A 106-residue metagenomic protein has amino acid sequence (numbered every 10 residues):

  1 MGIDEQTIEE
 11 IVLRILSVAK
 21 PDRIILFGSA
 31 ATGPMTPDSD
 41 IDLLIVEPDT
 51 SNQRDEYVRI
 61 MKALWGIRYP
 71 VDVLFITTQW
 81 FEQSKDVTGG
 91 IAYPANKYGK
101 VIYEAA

Functional and structural regions predicted by a protein language model:
M1-R23, A31-P37, P48-A106: Catalytic core of pol beta-like nucleotidyltransferases
D40-D42: Acidic Asp/Glu-based divalent-cation binding sites
L44-V46: Short hydrophobic/aromatic beta-strand micro-patches that form the beta-sheet surface supporting nucleotide- or nucleic
